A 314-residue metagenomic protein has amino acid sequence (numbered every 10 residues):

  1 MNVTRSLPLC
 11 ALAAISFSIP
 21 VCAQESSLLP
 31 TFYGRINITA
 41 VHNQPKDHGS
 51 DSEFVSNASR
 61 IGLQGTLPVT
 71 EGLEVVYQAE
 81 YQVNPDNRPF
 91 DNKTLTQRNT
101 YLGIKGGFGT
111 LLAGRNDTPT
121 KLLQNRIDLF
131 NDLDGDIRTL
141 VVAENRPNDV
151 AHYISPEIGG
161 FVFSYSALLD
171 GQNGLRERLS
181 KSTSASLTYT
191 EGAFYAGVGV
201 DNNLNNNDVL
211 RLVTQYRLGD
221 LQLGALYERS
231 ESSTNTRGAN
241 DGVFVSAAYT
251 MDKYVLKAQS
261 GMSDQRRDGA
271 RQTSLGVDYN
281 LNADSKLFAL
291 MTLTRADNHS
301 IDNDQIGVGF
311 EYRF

Functional and structural regions predicted by a protein language model:
M1-L29, T70: Cleavable N-terminal export/targeting peptides
E25-H42, S50-D170, L179, T188-T190: Outer membrane beta-barrel
G34-A40, A79-Y81, R115, Y165-A167 (+6 more regions): Transmembrane beta-barrel strands of outer-membrane/channel proteins
Q64-P68, K105-G107, I154-E157, T188-G192 (+4 more regions): Structural signature of outer-membrane beta-barrel channels/translocons
G72-V75, F108-L112, G160-F163, A193-V198 (+3 more regions): Repeated loop/turn-to-beta-strand initiation elements of outer-membrane beta-barrel proteins
N87-F90, V142-N148, L169-L179, N202-V209 (+3 more regions): Solvent-exposed loop/turn segments connecting transmembrane beta-strands in outer-membrane beta-barrel proteins
A151, D302-F314: Outer-membrane beta-barrel "beta-signal"
S180-S274: Detector for outer-membrane/organellar transmembrane beta-barrel domains, recognizing the amphipathic beta-strand
